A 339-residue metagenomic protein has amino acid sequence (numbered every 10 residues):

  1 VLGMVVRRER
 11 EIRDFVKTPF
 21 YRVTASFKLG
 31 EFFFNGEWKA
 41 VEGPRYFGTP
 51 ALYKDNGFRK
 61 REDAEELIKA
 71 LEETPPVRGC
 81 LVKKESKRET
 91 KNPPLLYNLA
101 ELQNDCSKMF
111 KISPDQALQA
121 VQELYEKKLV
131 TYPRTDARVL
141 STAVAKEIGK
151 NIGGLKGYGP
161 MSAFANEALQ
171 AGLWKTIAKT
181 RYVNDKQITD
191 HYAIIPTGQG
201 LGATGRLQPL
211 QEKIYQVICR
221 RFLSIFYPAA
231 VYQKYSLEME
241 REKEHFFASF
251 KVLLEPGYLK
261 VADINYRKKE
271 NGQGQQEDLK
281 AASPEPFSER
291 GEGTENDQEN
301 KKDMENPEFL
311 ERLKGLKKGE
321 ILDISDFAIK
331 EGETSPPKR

Functional and structural regions predicted by a protein language model:
V1-R88, W174-T176, I188-N265: Phosphate-backbone binding and catalysis cores of DNA-processing enzymes
R13-K17, K87, P94, Q122 (+3 more regions): Replace "in large, NTP-powered and nucleic-acid-processing enzymes" with "in large, NTP-powered factors and other
L81-E85, N92-C106, T131-T135, I324 (+1 more regions): Short acidic, hydrophobic short linear motifs in intrinsically disordered regions
R88-L96, F110, P114, R138-T142 (+3 more regions): Conserved phosphate/pyrophosphate-binding and hydrolysis machinery centered on Walker-type P-loop NTPases, extending
K111-E126, R339: Short amphipathic alpha-helical interaction segments
A120, K127-Q216, F247-A248, P256 (+1 more regions): Extended, highly charged linker/hinge segments and catalytic-adjacent loops that couple domains and form adaptable
E123-Y125, V139-K146, A229-E242: Beta-rich nucleic-acid/ligand-interaction surfaces
